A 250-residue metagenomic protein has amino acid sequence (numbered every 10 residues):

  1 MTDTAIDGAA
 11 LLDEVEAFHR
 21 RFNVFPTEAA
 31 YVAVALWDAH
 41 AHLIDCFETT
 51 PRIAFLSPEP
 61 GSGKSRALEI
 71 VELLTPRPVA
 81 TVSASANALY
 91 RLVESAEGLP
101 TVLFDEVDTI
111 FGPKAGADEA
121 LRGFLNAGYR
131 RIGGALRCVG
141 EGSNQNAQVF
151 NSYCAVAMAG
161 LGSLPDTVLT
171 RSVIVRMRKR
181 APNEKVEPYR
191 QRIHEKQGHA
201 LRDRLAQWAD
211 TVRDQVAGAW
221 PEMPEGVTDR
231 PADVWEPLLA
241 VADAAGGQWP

Functional and structural regions predicted by a protein language model:
T2-A96, P224-E225, V234-A240: P-loop NTPase catalytic core of nucleic-acid-dependent motor ATPases
D38, V71, D105, L125 (+3 more regions): Conserved RecA-like P-loop NTPase ATPase core
D45-E48, R91-E97, A117-D118, R131 (+2 more regions): Conserved catalytic network of the ASCE P-loop NTPase/AAA+ motor domain
P51, T75-V79, G98-P100, R131-G133 (+2 more regions): Short glycine-/polar-rich loops that comprise or flank the Walker A/P-loop and associated switch/sensor motifs
A80, R91-G140: Conserved nucleotide-sensing/catalytic segment adjacent to the nucleotide-binding pocket in NTP-handling enzymes
L103-D105, L136-G140, F150-L161, I174-R176: Structural recognition of the conserved hydrophobic beta-strand(s) that form the central parallel beta-sheet of P-loop
F124-S152, Q197-L201, L205: Substrate-engagement module of ASCE P-loop NTPases
Q148-S152, L161-P250: Phosphate-sensing "switch" segment of ASCE/P-loop ATPases
